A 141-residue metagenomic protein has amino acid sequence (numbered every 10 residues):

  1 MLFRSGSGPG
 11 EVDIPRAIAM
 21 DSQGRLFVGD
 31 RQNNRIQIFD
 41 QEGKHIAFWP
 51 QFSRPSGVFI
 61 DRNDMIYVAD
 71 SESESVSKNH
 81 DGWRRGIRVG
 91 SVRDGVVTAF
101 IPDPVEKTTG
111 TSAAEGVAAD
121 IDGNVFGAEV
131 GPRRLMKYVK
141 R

Functional and structural regions predicted by a protein language model:
F3-R141: Eukaryotic scaffold repeat domains enriched in small/polar residues
